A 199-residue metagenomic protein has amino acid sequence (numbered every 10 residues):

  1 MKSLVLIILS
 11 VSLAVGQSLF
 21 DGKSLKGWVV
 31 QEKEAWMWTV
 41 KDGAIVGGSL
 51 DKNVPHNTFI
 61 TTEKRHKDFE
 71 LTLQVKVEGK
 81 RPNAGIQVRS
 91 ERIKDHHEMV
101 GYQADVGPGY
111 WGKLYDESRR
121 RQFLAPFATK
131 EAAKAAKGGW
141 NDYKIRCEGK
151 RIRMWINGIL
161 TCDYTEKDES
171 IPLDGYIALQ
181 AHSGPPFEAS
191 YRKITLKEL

Functional and structural regions predicted by a protein language model:
S3-A14: Sec-dependent N-terminal signal peptides
G16-L199: Carbohydrate-interacting regions of secretory-pathway proteins
